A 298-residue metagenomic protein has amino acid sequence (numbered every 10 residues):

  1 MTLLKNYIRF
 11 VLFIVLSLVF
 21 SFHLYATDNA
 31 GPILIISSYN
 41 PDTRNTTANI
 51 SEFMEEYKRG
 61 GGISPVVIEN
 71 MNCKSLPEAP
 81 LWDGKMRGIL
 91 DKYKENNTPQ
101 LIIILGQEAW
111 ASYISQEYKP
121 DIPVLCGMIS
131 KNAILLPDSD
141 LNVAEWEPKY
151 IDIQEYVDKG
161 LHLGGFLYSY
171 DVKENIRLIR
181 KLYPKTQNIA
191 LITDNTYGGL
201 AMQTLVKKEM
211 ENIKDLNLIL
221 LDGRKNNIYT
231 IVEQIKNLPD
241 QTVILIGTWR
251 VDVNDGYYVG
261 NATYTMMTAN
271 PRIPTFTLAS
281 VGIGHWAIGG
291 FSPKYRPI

Functional and structural regions predicted by a protein language model:
T2-L12: Bacterial N-terminal signal peptides that target proteins for export
L3-K5, L24-I298: Short hydrophobic alpha-helices and adjacent helix-cap/hinge residues
V11-S21: Bacterial N-terminal signal peptides
